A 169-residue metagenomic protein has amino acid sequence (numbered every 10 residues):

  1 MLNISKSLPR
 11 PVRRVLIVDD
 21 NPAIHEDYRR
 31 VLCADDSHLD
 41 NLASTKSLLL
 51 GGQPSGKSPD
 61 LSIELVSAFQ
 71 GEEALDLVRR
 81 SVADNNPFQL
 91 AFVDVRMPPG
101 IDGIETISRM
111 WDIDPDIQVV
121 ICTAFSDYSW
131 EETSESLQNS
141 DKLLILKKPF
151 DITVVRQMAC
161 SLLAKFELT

Functional and structural regions predicted by a protein language model:
M1-E64, E72, R79-D84, Q89 (+1 more regions): Non-catalytic signal-transmission and effector/linker regions of two-component phosphorelay proteins
A34, F69-V82, D102-I117, S134-L137: Short amphipathic alpha-helix used as the core "switch/output" element in two-component signaling
N86, I101-I113, A124-K147, T153 (+1 more regions): Alpha4 helix (beta4-alpha4-beta5 surface) of REC/receiver domains from two-component response regulators
A91, R96-P98: The short loop immediately C-terminal to the conserved phospho-acceptor aspartate in CheY-like receiver
V93, V120-A124: Hydrophobic/aromatic residues positioned on beta-strands within the core alpha/beta folds
